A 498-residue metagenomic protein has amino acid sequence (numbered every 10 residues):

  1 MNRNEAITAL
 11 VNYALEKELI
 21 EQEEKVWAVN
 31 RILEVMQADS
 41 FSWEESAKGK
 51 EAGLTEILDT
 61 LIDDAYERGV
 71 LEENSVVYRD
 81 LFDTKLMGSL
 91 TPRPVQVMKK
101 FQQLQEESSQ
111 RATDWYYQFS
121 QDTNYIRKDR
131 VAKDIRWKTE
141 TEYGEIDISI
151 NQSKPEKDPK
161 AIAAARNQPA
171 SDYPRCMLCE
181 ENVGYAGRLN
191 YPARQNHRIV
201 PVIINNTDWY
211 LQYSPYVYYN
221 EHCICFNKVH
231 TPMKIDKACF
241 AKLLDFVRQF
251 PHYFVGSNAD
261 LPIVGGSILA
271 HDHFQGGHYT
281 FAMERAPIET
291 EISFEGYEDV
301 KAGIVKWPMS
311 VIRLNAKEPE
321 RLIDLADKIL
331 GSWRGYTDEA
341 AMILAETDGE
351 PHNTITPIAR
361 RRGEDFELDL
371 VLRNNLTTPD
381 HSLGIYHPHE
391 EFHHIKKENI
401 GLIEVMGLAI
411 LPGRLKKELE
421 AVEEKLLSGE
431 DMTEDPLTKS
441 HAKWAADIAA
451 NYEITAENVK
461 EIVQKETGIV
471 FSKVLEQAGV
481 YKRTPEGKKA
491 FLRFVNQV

Functional and structural regions predicted by a protein language model:
M1-C225, V229-P232, K306-P308, L322-A326 (+2 more regions): Active-site microenvironments that recognize anionic phosphate/pyrophosphate groups
N196-R198, H230-V255: Helical scaffold of the NTase/Pol beta-like nucleotidyltransferase catalytic core
A238, V247-A270, G276-L330, R334-T337: Catalytic or ion-translocation cores adjacent to nucleophile or general acid/base/metal-coordination motifs in diverse
